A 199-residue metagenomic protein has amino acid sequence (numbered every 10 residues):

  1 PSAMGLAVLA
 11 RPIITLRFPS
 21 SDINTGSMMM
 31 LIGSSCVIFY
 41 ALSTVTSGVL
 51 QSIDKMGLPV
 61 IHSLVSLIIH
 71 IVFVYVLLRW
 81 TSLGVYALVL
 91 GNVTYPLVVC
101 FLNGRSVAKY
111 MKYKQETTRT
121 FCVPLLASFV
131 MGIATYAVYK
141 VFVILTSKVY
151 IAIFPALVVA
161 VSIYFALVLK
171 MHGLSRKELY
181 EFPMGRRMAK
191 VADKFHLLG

Functional and structural regions predicted by a protein language model:
A3, P12, V37, S66-I68 (+5 more regions): Residue-level recognition of pore/gate-forming positions within transmembrane alpha-helices of multi-pass
A3-V8, L16, I32, I71 (+5 more regions): Membrane-embedded alpha-helical segments of multi-pass transporters/permeases
L6-V37: Interfacial segments at transmembrane-helix termini and the short loops linking adjacent helices
M30-G33, V60-I61, V89-L90, F121-L126 (+1 more regions): Hydrophobic alpha-helical transmembrane segments
L31, S35-V65: Membrane-interface junctions at transmembrane-helix termini in multi-pass inner-membrane proteins
T46-D54, G104-T120, V143, L174: Alpha-helical transmembrane segments
G57, L67-G104, Q115, A137-V158 (+1 more regions): Membrane-interface helix-loop junctions in multi-pass transport and translocation proteins
Y136-G199: Membrane-proximal transmembrane or re-entrant/amphipathic helices at the cytosolic face
